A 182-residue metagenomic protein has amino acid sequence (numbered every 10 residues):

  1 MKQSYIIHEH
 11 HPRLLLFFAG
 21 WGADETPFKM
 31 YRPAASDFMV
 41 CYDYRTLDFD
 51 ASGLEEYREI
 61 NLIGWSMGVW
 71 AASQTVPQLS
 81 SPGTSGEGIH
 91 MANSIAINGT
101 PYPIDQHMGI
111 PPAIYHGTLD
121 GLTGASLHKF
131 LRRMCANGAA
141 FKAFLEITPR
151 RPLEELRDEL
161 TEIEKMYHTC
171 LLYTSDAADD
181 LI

Functional and structural regions predicted by a protein language model:
K2-D48: Conserved HGGG/HGGXW glycine-rich cap/lid loop of the alpha/beta-hydrolase fold
R45-R58: Conserved acidic catalytic loop of the alpha/beta-hydrolase fold
R58-G64: Alpha/beta-hydrolase fold nucleophile elbow
G64-G68, A72: Gly/Ala-rich beta-loop-alpha elbow adjacent to hydrolase catalytic centers
N93-G121: Flexible "cap/lid" loop of the alpha/beta hydrolase fold
G124-E164: Conserved alpha/beta-hydrolase catalytic His-Asp/Glu region
Y167-L171: The feature captures the conserved acid-bearing segment of alpha/beta-hydrolase catalytic domains
Y173-I182: Single conserved hydrophobic/aromatic residue that forms the stacking wall/gate of nucleotide- or nucleobase-binding
